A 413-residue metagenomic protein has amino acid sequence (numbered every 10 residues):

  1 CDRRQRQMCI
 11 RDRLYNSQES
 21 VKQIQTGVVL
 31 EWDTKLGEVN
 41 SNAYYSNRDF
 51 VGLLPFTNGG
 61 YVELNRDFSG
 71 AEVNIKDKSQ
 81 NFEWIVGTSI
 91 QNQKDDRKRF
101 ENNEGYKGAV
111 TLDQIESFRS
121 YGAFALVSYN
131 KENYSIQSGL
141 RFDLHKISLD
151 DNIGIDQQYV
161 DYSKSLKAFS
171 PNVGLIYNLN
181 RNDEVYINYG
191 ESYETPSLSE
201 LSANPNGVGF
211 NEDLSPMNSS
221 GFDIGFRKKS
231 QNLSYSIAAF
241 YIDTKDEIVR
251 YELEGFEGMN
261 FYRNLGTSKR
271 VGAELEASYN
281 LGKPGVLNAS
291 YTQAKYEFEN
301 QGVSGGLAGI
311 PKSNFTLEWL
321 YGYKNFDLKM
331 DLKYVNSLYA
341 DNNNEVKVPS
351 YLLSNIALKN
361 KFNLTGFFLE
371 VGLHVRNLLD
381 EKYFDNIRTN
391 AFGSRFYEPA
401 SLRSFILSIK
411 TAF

Functional and structural regions predicted by a protein language model:
C1-I10: Single conserved hydrophobic/aromatic residue that forms the stacking wall/gate of nucleotide- or nucleobase-binding
E19-G154, K228, L233-Y241, V286-N288: Face-selective signature of the C-terminal outer-membrane beta-barrel domain
T26-W32, A71-D77, A123-Y129, L140 (+8 more regions): Residues on the lipid-exposed face of transmembrane beta-strands in outer-membrane beta-barrel proteins
V39-A43, W84-T88, I136-L140, P171 (+8 more regions): Transmembrane beta-strands of outer-membrane beta-barrel proteins
L64-K76, F118-F124, N211-S215, G221 (+4 more regions): Outer membrane beta-barrel strand-and-loop segments of large Gram-negative receptors, especially TonB-dependent
K78-N81, Y129-E132, H145, A239-D243 (+3 more regions): Gram-negative outer-membrane beta-barrel transporters
N92-N103, K146-I155, I176-D223, S234-Y235 (+5 more regions): Surface-exposed extracellular loop regions of Gram-negative outer-membrane beta-barrel proteins, predominantly
Y193, D243-K245, L287, S337-Y339 (+1 more regions): C-terminal beta-signal and adjacent terminal beta-strands/loops of Gram-negative outer-membrane beta-barrel proteins
